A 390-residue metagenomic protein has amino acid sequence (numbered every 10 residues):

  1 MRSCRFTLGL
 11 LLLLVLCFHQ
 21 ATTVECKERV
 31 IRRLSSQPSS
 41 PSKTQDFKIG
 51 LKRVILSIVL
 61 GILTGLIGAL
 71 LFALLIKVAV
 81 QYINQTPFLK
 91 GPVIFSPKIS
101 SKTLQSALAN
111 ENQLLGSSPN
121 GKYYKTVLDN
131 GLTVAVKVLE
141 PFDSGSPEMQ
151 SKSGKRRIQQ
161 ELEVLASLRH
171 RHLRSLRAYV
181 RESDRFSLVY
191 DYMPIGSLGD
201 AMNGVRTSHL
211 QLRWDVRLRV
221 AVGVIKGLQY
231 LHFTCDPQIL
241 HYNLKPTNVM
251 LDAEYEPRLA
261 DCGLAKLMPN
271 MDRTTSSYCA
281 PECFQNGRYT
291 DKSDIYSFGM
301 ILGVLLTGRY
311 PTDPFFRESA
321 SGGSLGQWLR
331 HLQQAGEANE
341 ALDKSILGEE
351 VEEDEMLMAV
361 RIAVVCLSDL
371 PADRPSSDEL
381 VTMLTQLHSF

Functional and structural regions predicted by a protein language model:
R2-I94, S276, F284-N286, Y310-D313: Terminal membrane/secretory targeting segments in land-plant proteins
D46-R174, V180-F186, I195, G204-R217 (+1 more regions): Membrane-proximal cytoplasmic juxtamembrane segment of single-pass receptors with intracellular kinase/kinase-homology
H232, D236-D252: Catalytic-loop of the protein kinase fold
T275-G287, R330, N339-K344: Protein kinase subdomain VIII
D294: Conserved catalytic-loop aspartate of Hanks-type protein kinases
Q327-A372: C-terminal lobe substrate-recognition/regulatory segment of protein kinase catalytic domains
